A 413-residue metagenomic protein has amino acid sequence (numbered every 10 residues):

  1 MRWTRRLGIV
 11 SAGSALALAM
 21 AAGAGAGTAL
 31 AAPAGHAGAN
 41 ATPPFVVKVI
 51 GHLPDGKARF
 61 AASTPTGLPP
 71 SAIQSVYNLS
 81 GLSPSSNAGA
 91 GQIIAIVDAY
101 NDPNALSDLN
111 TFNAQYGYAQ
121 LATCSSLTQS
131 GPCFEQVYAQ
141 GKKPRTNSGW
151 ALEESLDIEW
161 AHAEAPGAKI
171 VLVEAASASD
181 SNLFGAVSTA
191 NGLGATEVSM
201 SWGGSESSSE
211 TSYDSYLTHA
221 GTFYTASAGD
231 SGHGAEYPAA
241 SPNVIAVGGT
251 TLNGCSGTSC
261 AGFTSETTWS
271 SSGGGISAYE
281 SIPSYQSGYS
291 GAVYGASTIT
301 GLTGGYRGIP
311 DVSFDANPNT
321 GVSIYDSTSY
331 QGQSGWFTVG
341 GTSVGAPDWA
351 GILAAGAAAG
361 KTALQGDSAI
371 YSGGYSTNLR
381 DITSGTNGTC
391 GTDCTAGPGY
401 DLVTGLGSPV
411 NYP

Functional and structural regions predicted by a protein language model:
R2-A176, E197, S201, F223-T225 (+2 more regions): N-terminal zymogen propeptides
A163, A168-P413: Extracellular protease catalytic domains of secreted zymogens
